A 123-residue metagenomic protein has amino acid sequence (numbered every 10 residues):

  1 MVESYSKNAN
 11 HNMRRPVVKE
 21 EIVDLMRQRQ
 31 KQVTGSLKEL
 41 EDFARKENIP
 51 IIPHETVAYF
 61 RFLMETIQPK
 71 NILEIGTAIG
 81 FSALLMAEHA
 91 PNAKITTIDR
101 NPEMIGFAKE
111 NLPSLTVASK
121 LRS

Functional and structural regions predicted by a protein language model:
M1-S123: A short alpha-helical cap/connector motif
